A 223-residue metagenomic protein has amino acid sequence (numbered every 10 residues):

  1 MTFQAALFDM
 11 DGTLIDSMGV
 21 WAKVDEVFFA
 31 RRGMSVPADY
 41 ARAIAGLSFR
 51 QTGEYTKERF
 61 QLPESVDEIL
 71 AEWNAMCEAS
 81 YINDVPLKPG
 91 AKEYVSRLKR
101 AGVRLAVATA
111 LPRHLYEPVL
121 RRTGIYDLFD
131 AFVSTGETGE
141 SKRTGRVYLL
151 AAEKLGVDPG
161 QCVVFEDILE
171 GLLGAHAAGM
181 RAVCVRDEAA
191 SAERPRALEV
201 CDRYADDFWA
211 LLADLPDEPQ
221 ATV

Functional and structural regions predicted by a protein language model:
M1-Q4, S96-K99, P112-V223: Asp-based, Mg2+/Mn2+-dependent phosphohydrolase catalytic module
T2-A101, H114: N-terminal helical cap/lid subdomain that shapes the substrate entry/recognition surface in HAD-like hydrolases
D9, T13, T109, D167: Conserved G/P- and acidic residue-centered "switch" motifs that form tight phosphate/ATP-binding loops in soluble
D16, V107-T109, C184: Hydrophobic residues in well-ordered beta-strands that form the structural core
R31, R42-A43, R59, Y81 (+5 more regions): Short, flexible active-site loop motifs that bind/organize anionic cofactors or intermediates
S35, R104, R181: Residue-level detector of anion-binding/catalytic polar loops
I44, A108-A110, F165: Structural motif
L87, A108, E140: Residue-level marker of regulatory loop/turn positions in helix-turn-helix DNA-binding domains and in histidine
